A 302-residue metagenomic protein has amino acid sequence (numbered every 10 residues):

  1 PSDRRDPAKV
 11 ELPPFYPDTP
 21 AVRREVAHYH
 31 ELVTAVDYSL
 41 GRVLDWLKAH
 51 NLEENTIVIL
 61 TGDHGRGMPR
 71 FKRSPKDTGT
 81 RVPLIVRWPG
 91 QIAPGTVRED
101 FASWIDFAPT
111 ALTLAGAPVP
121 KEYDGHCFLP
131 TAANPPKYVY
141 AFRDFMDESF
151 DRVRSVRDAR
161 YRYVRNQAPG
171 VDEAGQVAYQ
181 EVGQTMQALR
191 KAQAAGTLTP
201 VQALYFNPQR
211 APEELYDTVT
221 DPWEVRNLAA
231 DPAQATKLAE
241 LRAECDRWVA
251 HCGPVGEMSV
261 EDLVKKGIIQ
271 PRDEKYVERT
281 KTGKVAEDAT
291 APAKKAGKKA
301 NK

Functional and structural regions predicted by a protein language model:
P1-A108, L112-E122, G170-D172, V177-E213 (+7 more regions): Active-site-proximal cap/lid insertion segments
I57-G62, V139-D144, V164-R165: Short beta-strand segments
R66-P69, N134-Y138, P254: Secretory-pathway/luminal and periplasmic proteins that interact with or process carbohydrate-rich
R73-D77, P130-T131, R154-S155: Short glycine-biased active-site loop of nucleotidyltransferases that positions the nucleotide triphosphate and helps
H126-P130, P136-F142: Polar, glycine-rich mid-to-C-terminal structural blocks that act as macromolecule-binding/assembly scaffolds
R143-D144, A159-Y161, N166-A168, V219: Structured loops at beta-to-helix junctions and adjacent beta-edge loops in soluble globular domains
F150-V153, Q167-A168, E173-V177, V225-A229 (+1 more regions): Short conserved micro-motifs at the rims of enzyme active sites and ligand-binding pockets
D151-R157, V164, Q202-F206: Short, surface-exposed beta-strand/loop micro-motifs that present aromatic residues
